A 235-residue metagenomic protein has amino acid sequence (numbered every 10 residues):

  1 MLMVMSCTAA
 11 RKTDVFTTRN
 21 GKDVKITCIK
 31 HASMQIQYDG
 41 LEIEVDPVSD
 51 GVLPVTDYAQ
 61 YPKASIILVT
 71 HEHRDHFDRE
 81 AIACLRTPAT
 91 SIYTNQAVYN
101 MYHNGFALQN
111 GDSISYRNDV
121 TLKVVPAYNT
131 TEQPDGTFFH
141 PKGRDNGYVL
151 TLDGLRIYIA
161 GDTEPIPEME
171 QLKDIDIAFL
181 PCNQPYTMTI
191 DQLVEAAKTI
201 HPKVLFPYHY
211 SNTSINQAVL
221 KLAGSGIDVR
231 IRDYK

Functional and structural regions predicted by a protein language model:
M3-S6: C-terminal motif of bacterial Sec signal peptides marking the signal peptidase cleavage site
R11-K22, I29, T94-L155, R230-K235: Metallo-beta-lactamase
K12-G21, I29, S33-E72, R79-I82 (+2 more regions): Pre-active-site segment of Zn-dependent metallo-hydrolases
E44-P47, A64-D75, I92-Q96, Y158-G161 (+3 more regions): Active-site neighborhood of phospho(di)ester-bond hydrolases with catalytic His/Asp-centered motifs
D50-L53, H73-F77, Y99-M101, D112-S115 (+4 more regions): Active-site environment of divalent metal-dependent phosphoester hydrolases
Y58-P62, A83-P88, L172-K173, A196-H201: Short, conserved loop/helix-junction motifs that constitute active-site signature segments in enzyme catalytic cores
N104-R117, K142, V194, K198-K235: Binuclear metal-ion centers of metallo-dependent hydrolases, dominated by the metallo-beta-lactamase
T130-T199: Active-site-proximal loop/helix segments of hydrolase catalytic cores
